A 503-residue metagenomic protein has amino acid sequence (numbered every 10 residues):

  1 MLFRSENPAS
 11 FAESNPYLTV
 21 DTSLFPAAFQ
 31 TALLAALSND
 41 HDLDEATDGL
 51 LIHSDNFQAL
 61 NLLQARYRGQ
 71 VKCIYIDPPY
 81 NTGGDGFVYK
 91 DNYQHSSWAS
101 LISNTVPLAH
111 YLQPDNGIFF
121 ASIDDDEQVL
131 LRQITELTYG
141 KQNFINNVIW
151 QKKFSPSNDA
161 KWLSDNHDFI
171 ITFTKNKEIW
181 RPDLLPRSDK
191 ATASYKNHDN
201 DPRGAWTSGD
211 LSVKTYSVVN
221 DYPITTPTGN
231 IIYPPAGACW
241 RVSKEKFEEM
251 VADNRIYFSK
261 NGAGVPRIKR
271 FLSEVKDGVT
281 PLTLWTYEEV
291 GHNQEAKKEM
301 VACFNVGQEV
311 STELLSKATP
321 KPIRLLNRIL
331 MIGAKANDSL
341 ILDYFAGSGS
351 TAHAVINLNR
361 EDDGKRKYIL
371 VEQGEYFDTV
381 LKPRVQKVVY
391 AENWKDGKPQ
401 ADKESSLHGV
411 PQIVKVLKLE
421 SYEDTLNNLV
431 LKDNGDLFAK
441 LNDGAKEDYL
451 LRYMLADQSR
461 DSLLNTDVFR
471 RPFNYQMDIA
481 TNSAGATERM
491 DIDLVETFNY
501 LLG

Functional and structural regions predicted by a protein language model:
M1-Q30, L43, D48, Q64-R68 (+7 more regions): Accessory, often C-terminal, charged low-complexity segments
H41-R66, I74, D85, N104 (+1 more regions): A conserved hydrophobic secondary-structure block that centers on an alpha-helix together with its immediately flanking
I52, S122-I123, D343, E372: Small/polar loops that bind or transfer phosphate-bearing groups
Q58, Y80, E127, A346 (+1 more regions): Short, glycine/acidic-enriched loop or turn micro-motifs at the edges of active sites
G69-G84, T135, I341-V355, F498: Conserved proline-anchored active-site loop of SAM-dependent methyltransferases that bridges a beta-strand
K72, P79-L101, P114-N116: Mobile active-site "lid"/loop adjacent to the S-adenosyl-L-methionine
G117-A121: Conserved beta-strand signature within the Rossmann-like core of class I S-adenosyl-L-methionine
E313-R324: Conserved SAM-binding loop and adjacent beta-strand
